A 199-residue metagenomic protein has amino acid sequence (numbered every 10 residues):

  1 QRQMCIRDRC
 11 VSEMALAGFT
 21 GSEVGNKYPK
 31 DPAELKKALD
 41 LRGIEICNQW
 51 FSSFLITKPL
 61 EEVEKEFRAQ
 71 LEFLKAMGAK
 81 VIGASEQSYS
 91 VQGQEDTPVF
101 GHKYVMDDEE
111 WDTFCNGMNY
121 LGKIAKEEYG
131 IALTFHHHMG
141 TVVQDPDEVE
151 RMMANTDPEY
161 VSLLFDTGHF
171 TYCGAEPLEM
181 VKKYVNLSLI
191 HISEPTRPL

Functional and structural regions predicted by a protein language model:
Q1-Q3, R7-V81, D108-N119, P158 (+1 more regions): N-terminal pre-domain/capping segments
Q1-Q3, S88-D96, Y172-G174, R197: Flexible glycine/acidic-rich beta-alpha junction loops that bind and position SAM and/or redox cofactors in anaerobic
R2-I6, I190, E194-L199: Single conserved hydrophobic/aromatic residue that forms the stacking wall/gate of nucleotide- or nucleobase-binding
F19, L187-S188: Core-facing hydrophobic residues within beta-strands of well-ordered domains
T20, T167, P195-T196: Ser/Thr-centric signal marking residues that sit in or immediately flank functional binding/regulatory motifs
G25-K27, F51-F54, Q87-Y89, H138-G140 (+2 more regions): Active-site beta-loop-alpha junctions enriched in small/polar residues
A33-D40, T141-P158, C173-K183: Distinct, well-ordered alpha-helical segments
L60-L163: Active-site acidic/histidine proton-transfer and metal-coordination neighborhood in alpha/beta enzyme cores
